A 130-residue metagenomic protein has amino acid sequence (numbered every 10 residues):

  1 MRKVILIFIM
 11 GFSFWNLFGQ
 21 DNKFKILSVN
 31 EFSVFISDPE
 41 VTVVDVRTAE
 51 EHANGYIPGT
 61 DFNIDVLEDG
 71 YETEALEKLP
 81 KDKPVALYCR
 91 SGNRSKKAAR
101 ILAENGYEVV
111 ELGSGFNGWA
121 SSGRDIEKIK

Functional and structural regions predicted by a protein language model:
R2-I5, W15-N30, F35, V41 (+2 more regions): Rhodanese-like catalytic fold shared by cysteine-dependent sulfurtransferases and DSP/PTP-type phosphatases
F8: Oxyanion-binding "anion nests"
G11-F12: Repetitive helical segments and hydrophobic/amphipathic motifs
V46: Ligand-binding pocket segment of bilobal, Venus flytrap-like solute-binding proteins
Y88: Short, surface-exposed ligand- or partner-binding patches at beta-edge/loop junctions that are enriched in aromatics
